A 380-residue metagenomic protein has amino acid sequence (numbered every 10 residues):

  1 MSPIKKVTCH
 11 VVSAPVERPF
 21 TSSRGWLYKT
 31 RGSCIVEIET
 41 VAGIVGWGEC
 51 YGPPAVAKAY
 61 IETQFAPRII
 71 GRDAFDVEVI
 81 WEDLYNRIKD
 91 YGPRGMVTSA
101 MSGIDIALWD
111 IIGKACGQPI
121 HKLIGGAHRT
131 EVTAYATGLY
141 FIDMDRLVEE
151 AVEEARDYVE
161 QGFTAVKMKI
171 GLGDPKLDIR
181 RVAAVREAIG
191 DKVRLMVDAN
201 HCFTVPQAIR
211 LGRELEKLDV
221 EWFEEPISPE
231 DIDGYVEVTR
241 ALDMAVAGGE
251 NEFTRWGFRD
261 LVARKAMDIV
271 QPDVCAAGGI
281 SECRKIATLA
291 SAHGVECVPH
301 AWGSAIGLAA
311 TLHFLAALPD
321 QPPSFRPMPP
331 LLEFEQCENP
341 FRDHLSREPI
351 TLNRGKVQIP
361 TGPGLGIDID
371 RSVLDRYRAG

Functional and structural regions predicted by a protein language model:
M1-W47, Y51, E338-D343: Structured beta-strand/loop patches that form or line metal/cofactor-binding pockets in enzymes
P3, H10, I88, K114 (+3 more regions): N-terminal amphipathic alpha-helix/helix-capping segment at the start of soluble metabolic enzymes
I4, G43, F65, I104 (+8 more regions): Conserved, mostly hydrophobic/aromatic
K6, E39-A115: Metal- or metallocofactor-binding catalytic centers and their adjacent structured scaffolds across diverse enzyme
C50, A136-G138, M168-I170, V197-H201 (+6 more regions): A cross-domain feature marking catalytic cores of carbohydrate-active enzymes and several ubiquitous metabolic/repair
T63, R213, D219, E230-A247 (+1 more regions): Shared catalytic-loop signature of beta/alpha-barrel
G125-L242: Metal-dependent enolase-superfamily TIM-barrel catalytic cores that perform enediolate-based chemistry
P363-G380: Extended hydrophobic packing segments that form well-structured cores
